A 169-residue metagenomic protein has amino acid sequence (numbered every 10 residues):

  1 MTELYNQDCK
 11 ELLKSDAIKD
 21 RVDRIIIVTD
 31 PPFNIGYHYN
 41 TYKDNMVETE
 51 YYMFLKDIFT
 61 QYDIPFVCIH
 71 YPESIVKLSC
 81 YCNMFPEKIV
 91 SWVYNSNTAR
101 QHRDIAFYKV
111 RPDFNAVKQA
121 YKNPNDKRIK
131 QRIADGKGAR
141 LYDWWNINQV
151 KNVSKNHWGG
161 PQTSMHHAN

Functional and structural regions predicted by a protein language model:
T2-N169: Core catalytic lobe of class I
